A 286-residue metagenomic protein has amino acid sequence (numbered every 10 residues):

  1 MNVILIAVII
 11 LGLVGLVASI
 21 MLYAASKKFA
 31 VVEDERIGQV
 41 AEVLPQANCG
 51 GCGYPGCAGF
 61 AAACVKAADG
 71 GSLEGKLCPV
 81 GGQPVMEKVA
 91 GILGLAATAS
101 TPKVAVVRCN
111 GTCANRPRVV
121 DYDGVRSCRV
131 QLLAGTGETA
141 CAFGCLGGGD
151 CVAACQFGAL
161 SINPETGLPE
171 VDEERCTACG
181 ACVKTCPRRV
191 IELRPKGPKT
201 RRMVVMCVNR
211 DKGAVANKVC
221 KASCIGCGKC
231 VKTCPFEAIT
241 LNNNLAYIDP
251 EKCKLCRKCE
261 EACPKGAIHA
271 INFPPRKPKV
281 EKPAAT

Functional and structural regions predicted by a protein language model:
N2-C227, V231-T233, E237, A262 (+1 more regions): Ferredoxin-type iron-sulfur electron-transfer modules and their immediate structural context
L168, N244-L245: Short beta-strand element(s) in the Bergerat
K229, I239-L241, Y247: Strongly charged, low-complexity linkers/loops
